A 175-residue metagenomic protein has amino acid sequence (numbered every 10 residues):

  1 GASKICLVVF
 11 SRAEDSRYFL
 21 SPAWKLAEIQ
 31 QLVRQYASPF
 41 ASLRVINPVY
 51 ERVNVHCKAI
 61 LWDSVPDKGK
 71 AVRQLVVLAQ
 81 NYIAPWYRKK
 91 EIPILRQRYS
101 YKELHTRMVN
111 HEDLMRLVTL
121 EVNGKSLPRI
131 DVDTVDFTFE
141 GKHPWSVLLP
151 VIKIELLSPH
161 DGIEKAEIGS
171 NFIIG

Functional and structural regions predicted by a protein language model:
G1-G175: Acidic, low-complexity glycine/serine/threonine-rich segments
